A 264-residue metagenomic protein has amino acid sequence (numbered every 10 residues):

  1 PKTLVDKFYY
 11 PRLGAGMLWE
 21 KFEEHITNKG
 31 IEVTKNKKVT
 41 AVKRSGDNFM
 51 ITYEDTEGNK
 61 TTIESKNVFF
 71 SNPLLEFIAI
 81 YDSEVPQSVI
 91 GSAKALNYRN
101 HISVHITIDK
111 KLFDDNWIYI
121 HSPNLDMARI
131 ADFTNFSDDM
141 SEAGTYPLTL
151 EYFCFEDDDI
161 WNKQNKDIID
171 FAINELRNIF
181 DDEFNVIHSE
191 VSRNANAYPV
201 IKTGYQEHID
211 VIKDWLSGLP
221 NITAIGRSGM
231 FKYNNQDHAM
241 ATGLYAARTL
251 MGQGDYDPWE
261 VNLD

Functional and structural regions predicted by a protein language model:
P1-V42, N48, N235: Active-site/ligand-binding neighborhood in enzyme catalytic cores
L4-F8, D158, S228-G229: A short, mixed-charge helix-start or loop-turn motif at secondary-structure junctions
P11, A15-W19, N165-I168, A239-T242: Hydrophobic (often cysteine-bearing) scaffold residues that line and stabilize catalytic clefts of nucleotide/cofactor
P11, K37-F180, S192, Q206 (+1 more regions): Mid-domain catalytic core of redox enzymes that form a hydrophobic substrate pocket/lid adjacent to a catalytic redox
K21, D167, F171, E175 (+3 more regions): Alpha-helical elements of Rossmann-like donor-binding domains used by nucleotide-donor carbohydrate transfer enzymes
H25, E76, I80, T249 (+1 more regions): Active-site catalytic microenvironments for nucleophilic, acid-base chemistry
E32-T34, I187-E190, T223: General small-molecule cofactor/ligand-binding pocket signal
R193, I201-D264: C-terminal lid/capping helical subdomain adjacent to the catalytic/cofactor pocket in oxidative enzymes
